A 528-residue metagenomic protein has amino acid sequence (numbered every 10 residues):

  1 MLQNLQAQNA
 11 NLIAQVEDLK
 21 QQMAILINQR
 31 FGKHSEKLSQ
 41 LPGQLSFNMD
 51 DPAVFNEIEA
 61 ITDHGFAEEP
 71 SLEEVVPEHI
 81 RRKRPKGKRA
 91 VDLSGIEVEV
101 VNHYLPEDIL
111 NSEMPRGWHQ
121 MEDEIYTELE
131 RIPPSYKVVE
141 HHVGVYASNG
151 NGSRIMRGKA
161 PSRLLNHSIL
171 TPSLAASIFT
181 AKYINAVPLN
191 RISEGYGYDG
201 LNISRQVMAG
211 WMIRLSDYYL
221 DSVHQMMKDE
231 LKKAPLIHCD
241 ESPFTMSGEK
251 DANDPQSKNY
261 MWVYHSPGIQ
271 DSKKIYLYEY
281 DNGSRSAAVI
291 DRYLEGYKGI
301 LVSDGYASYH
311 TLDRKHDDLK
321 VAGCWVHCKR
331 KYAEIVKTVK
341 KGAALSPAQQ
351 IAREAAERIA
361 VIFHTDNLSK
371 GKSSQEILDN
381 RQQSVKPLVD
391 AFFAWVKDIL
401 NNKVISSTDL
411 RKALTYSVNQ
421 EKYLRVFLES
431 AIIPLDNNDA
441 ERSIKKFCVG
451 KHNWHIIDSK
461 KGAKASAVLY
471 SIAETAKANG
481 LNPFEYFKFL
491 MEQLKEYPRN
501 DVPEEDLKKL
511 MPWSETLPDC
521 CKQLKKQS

Functional and structural regions predicted by a protein language model:
M1-N166, A209, H238-C239, T245 (+1 more regions): Short, flexible loop/hinge motifs at secondary-structure junctions
V145-A147, G152-S528: Catalytic center-proximal scaffold of phosphoryl-transfer enzymes
